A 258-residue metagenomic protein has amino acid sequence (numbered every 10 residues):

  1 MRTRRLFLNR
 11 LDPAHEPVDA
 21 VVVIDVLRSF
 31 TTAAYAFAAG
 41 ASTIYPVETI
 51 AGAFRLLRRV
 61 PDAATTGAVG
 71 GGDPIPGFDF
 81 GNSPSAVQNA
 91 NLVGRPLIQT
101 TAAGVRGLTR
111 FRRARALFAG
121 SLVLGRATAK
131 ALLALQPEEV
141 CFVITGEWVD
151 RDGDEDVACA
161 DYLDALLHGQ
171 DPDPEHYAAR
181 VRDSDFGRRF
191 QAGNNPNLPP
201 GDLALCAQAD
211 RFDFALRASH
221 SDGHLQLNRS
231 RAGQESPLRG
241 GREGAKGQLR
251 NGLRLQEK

Functional and structural regions predicted by a protein language model:
M1-A14, G52-R55, R59-G125: Replace "Mg2+/Mn2+-dependent" with "divalent metal-dependent
R10-A14, V21-Y35: Short acidic, Gly/Ser-rich segments with clustered Asp/Glu that frequently serve as metal-coordination loops in enzyme
D19-V22, S42-I44, D62-T66, R95-I98 (+4 more regions): Structural motif
F30-A51, L57-A64: A short alpha/beta connector and helix-capping loop motif
P76-R106, R110-A116, K130, L135 (+2 more regions): Long, charged alpha-helical interface segments
A103, G146-W148: Glycine-rich beta-alpha junction loops
W148-D154: Active-site-proximal helix/loop microenvironment of the serine DD-peptidase/beta-lactamase transpeptidase fold
L238-E257: Short, low-complexity, charge-dense intrinsically disordered segments
